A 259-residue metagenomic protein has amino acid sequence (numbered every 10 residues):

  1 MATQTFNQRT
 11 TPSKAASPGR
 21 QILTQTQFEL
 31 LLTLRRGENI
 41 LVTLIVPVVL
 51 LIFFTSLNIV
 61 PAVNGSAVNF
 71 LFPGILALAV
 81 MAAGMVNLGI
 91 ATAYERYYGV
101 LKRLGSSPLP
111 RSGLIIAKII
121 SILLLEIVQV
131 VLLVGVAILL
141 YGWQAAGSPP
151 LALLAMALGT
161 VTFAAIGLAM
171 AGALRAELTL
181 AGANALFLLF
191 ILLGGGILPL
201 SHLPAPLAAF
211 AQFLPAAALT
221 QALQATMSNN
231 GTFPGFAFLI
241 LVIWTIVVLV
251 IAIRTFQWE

Functional and structural regions predicted by a protein language model:
A2-Q8, L23, F54-T55, L154 (+1 more regions): Alpha-helical transmembrane segments of multi-pass membrane transporters/translocases
A2-V46: Aromatic- and glycine-rich beta-strand/loop motifs that create alpha-glucan
R9-P12, R35, N39, M81-V86 (+4 more regions): Short alpha-helical transmembrane interface motifs in multi-pass membrane proteins
T33, G84-L109: Transmembrane helix boundary and interhelical loop/hinge segments in multi-pass membrane proteins
L34-V60, V68-N87, V128, L186-L192 (+1 more regions): Hydrophobic alpha-helical transmembrane segments of multi-pass membrane transport/permease proteins
F54-A62, A137-A145, A171-A176, L198-P204 (+3 more regions): Short helix-capping/hinge motifs at transmembrane helix termini and TM-loop junctions
P61, A146, G194-V247: Membrane-interfacial helix-loop-helix junctions in multi-pass membrane proteins
R111-L188, N230-V242, I246-V250: Alpha-helical transmembrane segments and their short interhelical loops
